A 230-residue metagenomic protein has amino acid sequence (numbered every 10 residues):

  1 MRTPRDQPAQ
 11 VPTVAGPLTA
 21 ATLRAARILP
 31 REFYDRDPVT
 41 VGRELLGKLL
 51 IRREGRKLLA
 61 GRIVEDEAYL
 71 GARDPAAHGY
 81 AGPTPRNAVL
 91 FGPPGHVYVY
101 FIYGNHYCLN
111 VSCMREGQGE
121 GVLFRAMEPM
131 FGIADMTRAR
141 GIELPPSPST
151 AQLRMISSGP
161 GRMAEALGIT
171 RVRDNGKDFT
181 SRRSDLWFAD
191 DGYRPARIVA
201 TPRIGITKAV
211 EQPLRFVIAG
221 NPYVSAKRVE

Functional and structural regions predicted by a protein language model:
R2-E230: Conserved, well-structured core segments that form or line functional sites
